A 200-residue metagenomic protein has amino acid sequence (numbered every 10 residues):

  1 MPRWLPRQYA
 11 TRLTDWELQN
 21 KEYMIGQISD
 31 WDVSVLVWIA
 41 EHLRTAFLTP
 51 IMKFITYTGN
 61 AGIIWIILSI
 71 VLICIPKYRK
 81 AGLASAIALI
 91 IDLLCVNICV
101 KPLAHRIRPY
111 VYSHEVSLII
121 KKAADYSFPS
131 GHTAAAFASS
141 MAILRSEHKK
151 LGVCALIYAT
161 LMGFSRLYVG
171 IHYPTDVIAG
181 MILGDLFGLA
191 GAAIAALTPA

Functional and structural regions predicted by a protein language model:
R3, R7, R12-I63, N97-A124: N-terminal transmembrane-helix/juxtamembrane module of multi-pass inner/ER membrane proteins
F47, K77-G82, E147-C154: Membrane-helix interface segments
L68, H114-A200: Membrane-embedded catalytic cores of phosphoryl/pyrophosphoryl-handling enzymes
L68-L94: Interfacial segments of alpha-helical transmembrane regions
C74-I75, L103, T198: Helix-loop junctions at the membrane-solvent interface of multi-pass transporters, primarily the C-terminal
A86, P102-L103, V177, A193: Membrane-spanning helices that line or support transport/gating and their immediate boundary helices in channels
I87-K101, G152-S165: Small-polar-interrupted transmembrane alpha-helices in polytopic inner-membrane proteins
